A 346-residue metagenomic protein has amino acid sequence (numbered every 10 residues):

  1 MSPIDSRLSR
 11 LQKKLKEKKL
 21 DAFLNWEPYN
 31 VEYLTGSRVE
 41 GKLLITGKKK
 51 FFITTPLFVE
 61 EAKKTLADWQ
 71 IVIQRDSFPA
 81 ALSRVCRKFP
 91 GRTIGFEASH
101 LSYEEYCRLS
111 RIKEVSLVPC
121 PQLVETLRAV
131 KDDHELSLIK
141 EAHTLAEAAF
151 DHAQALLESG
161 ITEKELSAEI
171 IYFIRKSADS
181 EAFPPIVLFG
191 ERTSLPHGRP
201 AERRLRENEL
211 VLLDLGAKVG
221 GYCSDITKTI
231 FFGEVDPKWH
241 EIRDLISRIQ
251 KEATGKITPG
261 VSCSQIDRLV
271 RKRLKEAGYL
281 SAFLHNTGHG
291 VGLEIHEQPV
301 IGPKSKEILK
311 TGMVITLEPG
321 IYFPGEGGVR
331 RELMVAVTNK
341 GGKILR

Functional and structural regions predicted by a protein language model:
M1-R346: Active-site neighborhoods and metal-handling regions in enzymes and metal-associated proteins
